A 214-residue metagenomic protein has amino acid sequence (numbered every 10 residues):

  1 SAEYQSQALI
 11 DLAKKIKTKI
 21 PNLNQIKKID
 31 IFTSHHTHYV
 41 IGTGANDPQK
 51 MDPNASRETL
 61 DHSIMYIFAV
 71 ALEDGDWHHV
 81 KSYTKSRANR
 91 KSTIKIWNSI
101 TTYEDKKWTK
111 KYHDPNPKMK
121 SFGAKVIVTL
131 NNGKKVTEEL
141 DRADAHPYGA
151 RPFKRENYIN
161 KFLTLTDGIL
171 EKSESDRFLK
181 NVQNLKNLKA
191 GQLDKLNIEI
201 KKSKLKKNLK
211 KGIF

Functional and structural regions predicted by a protein language model:
S1-F214: Terminal-appendage/accessory-domain detector
